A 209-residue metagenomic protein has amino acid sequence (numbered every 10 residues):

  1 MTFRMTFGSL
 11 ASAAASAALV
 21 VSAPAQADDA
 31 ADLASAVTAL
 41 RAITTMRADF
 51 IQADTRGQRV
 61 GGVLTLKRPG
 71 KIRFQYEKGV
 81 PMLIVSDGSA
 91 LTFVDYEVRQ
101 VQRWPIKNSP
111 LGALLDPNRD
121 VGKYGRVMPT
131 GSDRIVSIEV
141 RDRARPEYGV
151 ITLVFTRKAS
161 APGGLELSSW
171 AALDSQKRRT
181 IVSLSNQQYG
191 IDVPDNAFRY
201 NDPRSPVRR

Functional and structural regions predicted by a protein language model:
M1-A14: Bacterial N-terminal signal peptides that target proteins for export
V20-P24: N-terminal signal peptide c-region/cleavage motif recognized by signal peptidases
Q26-A34: Cleaved targeting-peptide boundary
T38-G57: A short, Trp-centered hydrophobic/proline-enriched beta-strand micro-motif
I43-T45, R59-G61, K67-P69, G79 (+5 more regions): Extracytoplasmic
V63-L115, T180-S183: An acidic-aromatic
G122-Y124, P129-R209: Gly/Pro-enriched, hydrophobic low-complexity segments that function as extracytoplasmic propeptides/linkers
